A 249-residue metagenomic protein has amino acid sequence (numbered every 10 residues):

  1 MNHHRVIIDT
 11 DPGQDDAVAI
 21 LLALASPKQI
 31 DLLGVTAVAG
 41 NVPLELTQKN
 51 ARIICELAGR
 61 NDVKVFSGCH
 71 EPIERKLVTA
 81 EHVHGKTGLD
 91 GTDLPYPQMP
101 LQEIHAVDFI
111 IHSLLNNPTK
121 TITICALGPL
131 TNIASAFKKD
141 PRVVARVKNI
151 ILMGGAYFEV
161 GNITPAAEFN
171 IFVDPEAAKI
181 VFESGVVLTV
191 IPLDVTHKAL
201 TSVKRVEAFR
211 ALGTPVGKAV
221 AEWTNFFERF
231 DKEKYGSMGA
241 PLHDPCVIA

Functional and structural regions predicted by a protein language model:
M1-A249: N-terminal acidic, glycine/proline-rich low-complexity segments
